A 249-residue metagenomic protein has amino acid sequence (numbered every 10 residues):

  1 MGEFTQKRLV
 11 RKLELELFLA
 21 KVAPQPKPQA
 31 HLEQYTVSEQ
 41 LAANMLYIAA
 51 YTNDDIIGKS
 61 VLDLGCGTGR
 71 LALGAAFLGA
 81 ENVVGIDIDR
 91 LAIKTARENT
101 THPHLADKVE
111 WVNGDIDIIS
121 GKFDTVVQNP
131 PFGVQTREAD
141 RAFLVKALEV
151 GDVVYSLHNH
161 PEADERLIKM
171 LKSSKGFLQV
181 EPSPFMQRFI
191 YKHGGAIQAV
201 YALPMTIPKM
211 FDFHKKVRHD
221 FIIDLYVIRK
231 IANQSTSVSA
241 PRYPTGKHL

Functional and structural regions predicted by a protein language model:
G2-L62: S-adenosyl-L-methionine
G65: Conserved glycine-centered beta->alpha loop in an early N-terminal alpha/beta scaffold
T68-A80: Conserved SAM-binding loop of SAM-dependent methyltransferases across substrates and taxa, primarily the Class I
N82-D87: Conserved SAM-binding motif I beta-strand of class I
I93-K94, D164: Short alpha-helix immediately C-terminal to the canonical SAM-binding loop
K94-K122: S-adenosyl-L-methionine
W111-D224: S-adenosylmethionine
D212-V238, R242: Core SAM-dependent methyltransferase catalytic element
